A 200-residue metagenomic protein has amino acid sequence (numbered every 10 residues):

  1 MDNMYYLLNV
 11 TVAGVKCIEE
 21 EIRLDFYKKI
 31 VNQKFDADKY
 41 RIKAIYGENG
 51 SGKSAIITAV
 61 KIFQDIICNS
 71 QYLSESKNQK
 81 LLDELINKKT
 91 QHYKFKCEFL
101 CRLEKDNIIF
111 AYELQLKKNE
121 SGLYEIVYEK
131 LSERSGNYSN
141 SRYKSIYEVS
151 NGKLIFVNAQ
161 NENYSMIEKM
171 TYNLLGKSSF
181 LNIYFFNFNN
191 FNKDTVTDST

Functional and structural regions predicted by a protein language model:
D2-I62: Pre-Walker A-like glycine/lysine-rich segment at the N-terminus of P-loop NTPase domains
L7, E21, H92-K96, A111 (+1 more regions): Broad gene-expression machinery/nucleic-acid interaction feature
N9-G14, L81-L85, L116-K118, M166-T171: Intrinsically disordered, low-complexity boundary segments flanking structured domains
V12-G14, C97-K105, E133-S135: Short acidic, glycine-rich loop/turn motifs
K16, K28, N49, F99-L103 (+1 more regions): Short, flexible loop/turn elements at secondary-structure junctions
N32-K39, L103-I108, E120-L123: Short, solvent-exposed loop/turn segments that connect beta-strands within catalytic domains and beta-strand-rich
T58-K117: Conserved P-loop NTP-binding catalytic core
A111-T200: Electropositive, glycine-dotted interaction segments that contact anionic polymers or phosphate-rich ligands
